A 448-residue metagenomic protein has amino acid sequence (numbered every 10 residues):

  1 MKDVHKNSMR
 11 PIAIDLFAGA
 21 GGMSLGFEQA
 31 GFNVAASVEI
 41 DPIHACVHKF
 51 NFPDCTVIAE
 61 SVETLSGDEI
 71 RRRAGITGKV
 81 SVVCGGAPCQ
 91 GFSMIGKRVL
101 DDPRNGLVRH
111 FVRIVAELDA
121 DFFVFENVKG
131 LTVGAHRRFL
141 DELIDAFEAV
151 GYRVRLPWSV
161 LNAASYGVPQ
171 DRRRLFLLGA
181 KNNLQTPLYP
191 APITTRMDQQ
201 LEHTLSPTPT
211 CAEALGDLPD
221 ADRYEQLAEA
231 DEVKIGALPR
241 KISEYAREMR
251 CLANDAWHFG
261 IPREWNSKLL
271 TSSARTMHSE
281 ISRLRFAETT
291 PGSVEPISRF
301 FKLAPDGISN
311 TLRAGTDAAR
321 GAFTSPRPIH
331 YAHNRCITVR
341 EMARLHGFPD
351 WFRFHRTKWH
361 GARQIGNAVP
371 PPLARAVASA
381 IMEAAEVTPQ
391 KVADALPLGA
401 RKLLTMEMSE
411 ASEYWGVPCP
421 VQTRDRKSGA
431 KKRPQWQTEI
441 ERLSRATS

Functional and structural regions predicted by a protein language model:
K2-D119, K129-V133, R137-D141, E148: Core alpha/beta nucleotide-donor-binding catalytic domains of modification enzymes
G21, P42, R109, R137-D141 (+6 more regions): A structural signal for well-ordered alpha-helical segments within the folded catalytic domains of diverse enzymes
H48, P192-M197, H203, A322 (+1 more regions): Histidine-centered active-site/metal-ligand motif
D68-T77, M94-S293: Class I S-adenosyl-L-methionine
Q90, L184-T186, D222, D317-A322 (+1 more regions): Short, acidic Gly/Pro/Ser/Thr-rich loop/turn segments
I235-S448: C-terminal target-recognition/interaction regions appended to catalytic cores
